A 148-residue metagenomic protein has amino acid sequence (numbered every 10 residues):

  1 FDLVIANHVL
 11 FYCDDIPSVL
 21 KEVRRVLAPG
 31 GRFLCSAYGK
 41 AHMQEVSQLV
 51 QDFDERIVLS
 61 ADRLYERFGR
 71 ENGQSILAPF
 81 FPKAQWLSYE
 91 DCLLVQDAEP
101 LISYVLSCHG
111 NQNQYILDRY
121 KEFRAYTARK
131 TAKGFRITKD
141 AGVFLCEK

Functional and structural regions predicted by a protein language model:
D2: Conserved acidic residues
I5: A conserved beta-strand element that flanks and buttresses the S-adenosyl-L-methionine
H8-Y12: Short catalytic micro-motifs in class I SAM-dependent methyltransferases
D14, A28, A78, P82: Short conserved AdoMet
P17-R32: A short glycine-rich, Lys/Arg-flanked "PGG" loop and its adjoining helix->strand segment in the class I
R32-R56: Conserved class I S-adenosyl-L-methionine
E55-A61, Q112-N113: Short, polar/flexible loop-turn hinges at active-site or ligand-entry regions and domain interfaces
L64-K148: Conserved Class I S-adenosyl-L-methionine
